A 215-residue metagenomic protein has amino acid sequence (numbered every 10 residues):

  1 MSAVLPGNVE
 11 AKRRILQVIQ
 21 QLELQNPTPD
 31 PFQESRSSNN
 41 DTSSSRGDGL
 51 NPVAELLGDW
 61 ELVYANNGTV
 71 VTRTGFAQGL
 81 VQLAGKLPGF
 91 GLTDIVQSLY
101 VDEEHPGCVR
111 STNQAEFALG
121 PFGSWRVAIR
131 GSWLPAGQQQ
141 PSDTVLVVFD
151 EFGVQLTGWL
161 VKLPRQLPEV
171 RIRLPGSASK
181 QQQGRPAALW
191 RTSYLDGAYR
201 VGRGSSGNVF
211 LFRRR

Functional and structural regions predicted by a protein language model:
S2-R215: Soluble ligand-binding/transfer domains with enclosed cavities or grooves
